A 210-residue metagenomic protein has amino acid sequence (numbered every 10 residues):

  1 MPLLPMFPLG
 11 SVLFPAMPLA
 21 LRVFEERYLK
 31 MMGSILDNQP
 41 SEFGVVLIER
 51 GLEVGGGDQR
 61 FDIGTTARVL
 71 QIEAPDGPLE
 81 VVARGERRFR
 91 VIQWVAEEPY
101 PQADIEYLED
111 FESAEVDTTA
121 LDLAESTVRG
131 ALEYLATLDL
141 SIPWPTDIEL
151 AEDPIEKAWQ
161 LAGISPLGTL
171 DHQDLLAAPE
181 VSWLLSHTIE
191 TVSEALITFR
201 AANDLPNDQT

Functional and structural regions predicted by a protein language model:
M1-T210: N-terminal low-complexity, acidic/polar interaction/targeting segments
